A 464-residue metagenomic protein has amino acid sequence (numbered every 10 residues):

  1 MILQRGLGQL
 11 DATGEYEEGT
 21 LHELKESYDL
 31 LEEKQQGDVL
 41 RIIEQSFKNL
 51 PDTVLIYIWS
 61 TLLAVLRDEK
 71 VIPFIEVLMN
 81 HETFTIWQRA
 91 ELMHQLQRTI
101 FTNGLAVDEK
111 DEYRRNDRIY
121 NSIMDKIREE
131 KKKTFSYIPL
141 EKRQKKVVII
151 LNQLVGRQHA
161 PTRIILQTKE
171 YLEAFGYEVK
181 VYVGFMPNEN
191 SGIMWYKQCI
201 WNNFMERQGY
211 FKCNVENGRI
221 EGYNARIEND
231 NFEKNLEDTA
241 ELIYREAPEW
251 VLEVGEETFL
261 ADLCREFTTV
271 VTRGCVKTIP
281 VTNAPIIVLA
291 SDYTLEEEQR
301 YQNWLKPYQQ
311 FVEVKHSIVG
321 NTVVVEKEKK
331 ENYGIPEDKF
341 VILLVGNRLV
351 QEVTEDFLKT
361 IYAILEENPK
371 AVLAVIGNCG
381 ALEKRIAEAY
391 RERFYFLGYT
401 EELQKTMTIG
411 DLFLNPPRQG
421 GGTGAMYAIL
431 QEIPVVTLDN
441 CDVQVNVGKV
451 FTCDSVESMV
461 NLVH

Functional and structural regions predicted by a protein language model:
M1-Q36, I42-F47, V54, W59 (+2 more regions): N-terminal subdomain of nucleotide-sugar transferases
L105-R118, F267-V324: Active-site-proximal region of nucleotide-activated glycan assembly enzymes, centered on histidine/acidic-rich loops
A160-E170, L295, K306-F396: Conserved catalytic-core segment of nucleotide-activated headgroup transferases in glycan assembly
D230-E233, N378-A381, F394-M407, G420-G421: Conserved active-site histidine-acidic residue motif and adjacent donor-binding/catalytic loop of glycosyltransferases
N235, V251-T268, T272-T282: An aromatic- and histidine-rich active-site surface loop
E237-E241, Y399-D411, L430: Short acidic alpha-helix that forms the nucleotide-activated donor recognition element in Leloir-type transferases
E241-T258, N415: Short N-terminal targeting/anchoring amphipathic segment
R300, T408, P416-H464: Catalytic binding pocket for nucleotide-activated donors in carbohydrate/polymer assembly enzymes
